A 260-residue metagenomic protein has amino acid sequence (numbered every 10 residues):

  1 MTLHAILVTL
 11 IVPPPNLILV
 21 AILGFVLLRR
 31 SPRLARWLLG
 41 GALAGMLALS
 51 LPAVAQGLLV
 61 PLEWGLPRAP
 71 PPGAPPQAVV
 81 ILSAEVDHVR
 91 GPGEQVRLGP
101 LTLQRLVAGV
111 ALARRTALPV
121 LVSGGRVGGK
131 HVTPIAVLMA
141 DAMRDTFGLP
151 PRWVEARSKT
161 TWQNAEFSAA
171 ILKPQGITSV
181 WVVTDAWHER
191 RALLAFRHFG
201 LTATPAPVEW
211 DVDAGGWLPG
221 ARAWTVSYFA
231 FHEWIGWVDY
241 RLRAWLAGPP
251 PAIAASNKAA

Functional and structural regions predicted by a protein language model:
M1-L28: Membrane-embedded alpha-helical segments of integral membrane proteins
T2-L7, V54, L58-L62, F231-W234 (+2 more regions): Hydrophobic alpha-helical segments of integral membrane proteins, encompassing both true transmembrane helices
L7, L19-V20, W37-G40, A230: Hydrophobic alpha-helical transmembrane segments
I22-L23, L47, V238: Hydrophobic residues within the alpha-helical transmembrane core of Major Facilitator Superfamily
L28-R36: Membrane-interface helix-boundary motifs at transmembrane edges
W37-P52: Hydrophobic membrane-insertion alpha-helices, especially the h-region of bacterial N-terminal signal peptides
P52, Q56-W224: A structural signal for short, hydrophobic/glycine-enriched beta-strand patches
V238-A260: Extracytoplasmic/luminal low-complexity segments enriched in Pro/Gly and acidic/polar residues that act as flexible
